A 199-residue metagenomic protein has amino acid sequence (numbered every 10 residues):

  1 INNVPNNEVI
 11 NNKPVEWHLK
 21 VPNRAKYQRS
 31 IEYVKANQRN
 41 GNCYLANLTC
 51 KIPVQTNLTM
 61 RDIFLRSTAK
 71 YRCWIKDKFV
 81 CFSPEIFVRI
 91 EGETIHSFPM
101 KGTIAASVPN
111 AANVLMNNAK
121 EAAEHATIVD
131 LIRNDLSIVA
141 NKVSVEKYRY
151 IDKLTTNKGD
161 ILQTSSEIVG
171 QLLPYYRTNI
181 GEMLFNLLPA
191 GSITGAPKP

Functional and structural regions predicted by a protein language model:
I1-P199: Extended alpha-helical targeting/anchoring segments, especially N-terminal organellar/secretory targeting helices
